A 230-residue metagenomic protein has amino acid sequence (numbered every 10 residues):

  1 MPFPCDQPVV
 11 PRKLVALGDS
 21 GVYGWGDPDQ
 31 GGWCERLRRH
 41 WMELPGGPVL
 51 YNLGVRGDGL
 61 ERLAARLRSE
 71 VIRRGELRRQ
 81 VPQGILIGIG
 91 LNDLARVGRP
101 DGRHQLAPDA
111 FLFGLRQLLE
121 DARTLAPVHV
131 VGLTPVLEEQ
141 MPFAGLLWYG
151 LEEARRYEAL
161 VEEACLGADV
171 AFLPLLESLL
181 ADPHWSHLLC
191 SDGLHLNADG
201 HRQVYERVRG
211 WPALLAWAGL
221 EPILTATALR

Functional and structural regions predicted by a protein language model:
M1-R56, E61-R62, S69-Q80, I85: Serine-esterase "nucleophile elbow" of acetyl-processing enzymes
A65-L229: Alpha-helical cap/lid subdomain in secreted, periplasmic, or secretory-pathway luminal O-acyl-processing enzymes
